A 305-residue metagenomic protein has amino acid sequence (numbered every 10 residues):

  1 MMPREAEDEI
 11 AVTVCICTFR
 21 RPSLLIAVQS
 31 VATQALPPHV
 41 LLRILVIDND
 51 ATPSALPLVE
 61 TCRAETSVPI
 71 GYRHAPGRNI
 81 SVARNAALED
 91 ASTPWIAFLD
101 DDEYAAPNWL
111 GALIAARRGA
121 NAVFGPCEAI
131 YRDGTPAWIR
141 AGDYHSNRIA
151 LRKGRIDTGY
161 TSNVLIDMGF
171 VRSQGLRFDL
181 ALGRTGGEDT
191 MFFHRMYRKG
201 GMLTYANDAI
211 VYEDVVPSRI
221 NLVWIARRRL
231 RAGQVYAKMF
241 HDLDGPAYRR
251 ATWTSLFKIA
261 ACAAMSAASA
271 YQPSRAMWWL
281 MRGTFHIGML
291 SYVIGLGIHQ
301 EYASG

Functional and structural regions predicted by a protein language model:
R20-A35: Short, well-formed alpha-helical segments that are part of the catalytic scaffolds of diverse glycosyltransferases
V46-L58, E103: A conserved acidic beta->alpha catalytic loop
A75-A91: Glycine-rich, basic loop-to-helix element that forms the pyrophosphate-binding segment of sugar-nucleotide handling
I96: Short aromatic/hydrophobic "clamp" motif used to bind/position activated sugar donors
N108-A137: Conserved donor NDP-sugar-binding/catalytic core segment of glycosyltransferases
P126, R140-D157: Short, flexible, basic/aromatic active-site loop/helix in glycosyltransferases
G183-H194: Acidic donor-binding loop at a coil-to-helix junction in glycosyltransferase catalytic cores that engages
R227-R231, G245-G305: Non-catalytic, C-terminal membrane-associated alpha-helical segments of glycosyltransferases
